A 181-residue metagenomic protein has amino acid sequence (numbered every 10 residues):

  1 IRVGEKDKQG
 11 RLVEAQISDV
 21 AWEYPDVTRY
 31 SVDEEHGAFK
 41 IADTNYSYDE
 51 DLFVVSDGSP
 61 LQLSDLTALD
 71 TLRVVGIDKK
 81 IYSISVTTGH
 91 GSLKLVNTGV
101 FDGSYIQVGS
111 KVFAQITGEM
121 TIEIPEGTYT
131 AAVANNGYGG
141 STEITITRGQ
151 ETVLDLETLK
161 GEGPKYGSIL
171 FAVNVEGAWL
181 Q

Functional and structural regions predicted by a protein language model:
I1-S47, S56-V108, E123-V173, G177: Short, flexible, surface-exposed loop segments at domain boundaries
D49-P60, F113-T117: A cross-kingdom feature marking solvent-exposed beta-strand/loop segments within repeated, beta-rich binding/scaffold
G109-E119, Q181: Short, acidic Ser/Thr/Gly-rich low-complexity loop/linker segments typical of extracellular and cell-surface proteins
